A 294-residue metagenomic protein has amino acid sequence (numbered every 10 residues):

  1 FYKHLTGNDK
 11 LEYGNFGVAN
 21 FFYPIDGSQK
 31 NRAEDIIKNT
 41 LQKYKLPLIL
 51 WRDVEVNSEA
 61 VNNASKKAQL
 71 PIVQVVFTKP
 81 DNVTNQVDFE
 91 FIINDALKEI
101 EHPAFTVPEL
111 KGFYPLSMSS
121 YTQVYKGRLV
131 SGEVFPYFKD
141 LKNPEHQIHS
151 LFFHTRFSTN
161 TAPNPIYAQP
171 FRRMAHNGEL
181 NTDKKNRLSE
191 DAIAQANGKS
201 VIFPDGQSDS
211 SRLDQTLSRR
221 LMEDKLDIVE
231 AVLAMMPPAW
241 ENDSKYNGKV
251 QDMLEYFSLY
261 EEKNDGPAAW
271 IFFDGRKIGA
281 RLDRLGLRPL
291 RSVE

Functional and structural regions predicted by a protein language model:
F1-E294: Conserved short alpha-helical segments that host acidic/polar catalytic motifs at enzyme active sites
